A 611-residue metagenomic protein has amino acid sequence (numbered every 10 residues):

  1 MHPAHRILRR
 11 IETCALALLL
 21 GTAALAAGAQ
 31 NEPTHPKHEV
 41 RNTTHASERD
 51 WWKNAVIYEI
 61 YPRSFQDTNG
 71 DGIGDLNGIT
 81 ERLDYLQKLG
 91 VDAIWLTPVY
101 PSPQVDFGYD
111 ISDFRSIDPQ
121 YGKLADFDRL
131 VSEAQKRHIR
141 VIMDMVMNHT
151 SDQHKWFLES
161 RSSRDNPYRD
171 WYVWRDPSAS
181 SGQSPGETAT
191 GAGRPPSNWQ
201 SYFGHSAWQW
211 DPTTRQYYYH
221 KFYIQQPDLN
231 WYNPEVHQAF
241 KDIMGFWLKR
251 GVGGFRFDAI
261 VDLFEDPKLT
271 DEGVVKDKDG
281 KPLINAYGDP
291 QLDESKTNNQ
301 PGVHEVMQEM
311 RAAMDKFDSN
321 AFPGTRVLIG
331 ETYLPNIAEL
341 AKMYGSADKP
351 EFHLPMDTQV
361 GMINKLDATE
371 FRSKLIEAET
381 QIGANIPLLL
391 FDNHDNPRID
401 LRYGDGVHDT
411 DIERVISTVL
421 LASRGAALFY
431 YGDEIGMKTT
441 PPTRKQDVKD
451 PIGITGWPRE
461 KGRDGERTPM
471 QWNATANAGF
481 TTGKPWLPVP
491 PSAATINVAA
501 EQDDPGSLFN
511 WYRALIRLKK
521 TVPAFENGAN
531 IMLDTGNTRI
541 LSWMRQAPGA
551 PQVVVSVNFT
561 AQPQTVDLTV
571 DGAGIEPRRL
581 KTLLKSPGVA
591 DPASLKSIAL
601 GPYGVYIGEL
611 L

Functional and structural regions predicted by a protein language model:
M1-R9: N-terminal secretory signal peptides that target proteins for export/translocation
E12-A23: Bacterial N-terminal signal peptides
A27, A46-G245, K249, D262-P335 (+1 more regions): Acidic/aromatic-lined carbohydrate-recognition and catalytic surfaces of CAZymes acting on diverse glycans
P36, R41-T44: Short polybasic linear motifs
W52-K53, K268, G273-K296, E305-T325 (+6 more regions): Loop/helix patches that line or flank the sugar-binding groove of alpha-linked glycan CAZymes
T569-P587: Solvent-exposed beta-hairpin/edge-strand motifs
D591-L611: C-terminal beta-strand-rich structural cap/linker in extracellular carbohydrate-active enzymes
